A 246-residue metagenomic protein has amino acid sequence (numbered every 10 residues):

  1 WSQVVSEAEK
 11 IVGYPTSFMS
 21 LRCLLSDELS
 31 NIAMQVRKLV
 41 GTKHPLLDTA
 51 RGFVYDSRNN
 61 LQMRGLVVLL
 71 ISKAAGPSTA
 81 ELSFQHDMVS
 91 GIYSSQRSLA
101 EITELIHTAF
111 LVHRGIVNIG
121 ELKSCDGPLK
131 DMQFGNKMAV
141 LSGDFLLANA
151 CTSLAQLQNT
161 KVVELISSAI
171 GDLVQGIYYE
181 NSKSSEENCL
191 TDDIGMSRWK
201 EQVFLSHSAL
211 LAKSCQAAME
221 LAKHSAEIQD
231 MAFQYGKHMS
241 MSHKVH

Functional and structural regions predicted by a protein language model:
W1-M132, E180-D193: Conserved N-terminal diphosphate/IPP-binding helix and adjacent helical/loop segment of trans-prenyltransferase domains
L24-N31, Q35-K38, L165, D172 (+3 more regions): Charged, amphipathic alpha-helical oligomerization/scaffolding segments
Y55, A139, L154-Q158: Amphipathic alpha-helical interaction elements
D56, E121-A148, C189-H207, E227-K237: Divalent-cation-assisted or electrostatically stabilized phosphate/pyrophosphate-binding catalytic cores
Q62-L66, S98-E101, S142, V162-L165 (+2 more regions): Residue-level detector of well-ordered alpha-helical segments, enriched for hydrophobic/aromatic packing positions
V68, K73, Y93-E121, G171-D172 (+3 more regions): Active-site alpha-helical segments that house and flank conserved acidic catalytic motifs for diphosphate chemistry
A74, S78-L82, H86, I92 (+4 more regions): Inter-helical turn/loop segments and adjacent helix faces that build the functional surface of alpha-helical bundle
E104, S142-A148, G171-Y178, A212: Membrane-embedded alpha-helical core segments of multi-pass
